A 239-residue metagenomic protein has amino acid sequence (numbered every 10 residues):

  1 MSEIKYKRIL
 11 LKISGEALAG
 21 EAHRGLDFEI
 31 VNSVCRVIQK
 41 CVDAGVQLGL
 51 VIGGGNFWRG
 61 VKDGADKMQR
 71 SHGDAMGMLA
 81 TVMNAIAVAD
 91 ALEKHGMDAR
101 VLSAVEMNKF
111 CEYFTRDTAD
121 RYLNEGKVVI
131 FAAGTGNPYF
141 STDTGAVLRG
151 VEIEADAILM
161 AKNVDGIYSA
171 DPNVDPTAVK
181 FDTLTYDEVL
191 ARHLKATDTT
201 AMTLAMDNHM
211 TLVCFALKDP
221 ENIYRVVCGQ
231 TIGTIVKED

Functional and structural regions predicted by a protein language model:
M1-D239: C-terminal catalytic "cap/lid" subdomain
